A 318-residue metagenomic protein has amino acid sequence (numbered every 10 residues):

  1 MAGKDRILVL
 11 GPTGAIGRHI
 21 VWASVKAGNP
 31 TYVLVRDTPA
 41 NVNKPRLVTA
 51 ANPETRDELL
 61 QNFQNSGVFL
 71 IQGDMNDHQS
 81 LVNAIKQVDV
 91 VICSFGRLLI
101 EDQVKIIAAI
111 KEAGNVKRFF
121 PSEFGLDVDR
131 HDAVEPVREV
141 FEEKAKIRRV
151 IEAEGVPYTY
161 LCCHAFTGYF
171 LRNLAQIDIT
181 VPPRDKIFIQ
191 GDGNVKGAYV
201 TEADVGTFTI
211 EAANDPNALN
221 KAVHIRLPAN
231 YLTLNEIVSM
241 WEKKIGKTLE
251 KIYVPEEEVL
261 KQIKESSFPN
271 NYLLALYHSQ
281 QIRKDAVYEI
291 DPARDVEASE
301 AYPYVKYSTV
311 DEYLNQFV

Functional and structural regions predicted by a protein language model:
A2-Q61, N65-S66, L70, N76-A84 (+7 more regions): Oxidoreductase cofactor-interface core, primarily capturing Rossmann-like NAD(P)-dependent enzymes
V88: An anion/phosphate-binding loop that grips the pyrophosphate of nucleotide cofactors and donors
V91: Receiver (REC) domain switch-region micro-motif
S94: The substrate-binding groove and active-site-proximal loops of carbohydrate-active enzymes, especially glycoside
Q103-I107, I147, A293-A301: Short, charged low-complexity linear motifs
I106-G114: Glycosyltransferases and closely related glycan-assembly transferases that use nucleotide-activated donors
D295-V318: Amphipathic terminal alpha-helices
